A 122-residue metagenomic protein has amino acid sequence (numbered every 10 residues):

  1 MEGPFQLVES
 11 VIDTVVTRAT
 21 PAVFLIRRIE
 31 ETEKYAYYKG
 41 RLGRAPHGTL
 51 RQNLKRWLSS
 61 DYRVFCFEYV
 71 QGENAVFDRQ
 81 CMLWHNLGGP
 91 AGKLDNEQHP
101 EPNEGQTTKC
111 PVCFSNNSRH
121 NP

Functional and structural regions predicted by a protein language model:
M1-A36, L42-P122: Boundary/linker segments flanking structured domains
